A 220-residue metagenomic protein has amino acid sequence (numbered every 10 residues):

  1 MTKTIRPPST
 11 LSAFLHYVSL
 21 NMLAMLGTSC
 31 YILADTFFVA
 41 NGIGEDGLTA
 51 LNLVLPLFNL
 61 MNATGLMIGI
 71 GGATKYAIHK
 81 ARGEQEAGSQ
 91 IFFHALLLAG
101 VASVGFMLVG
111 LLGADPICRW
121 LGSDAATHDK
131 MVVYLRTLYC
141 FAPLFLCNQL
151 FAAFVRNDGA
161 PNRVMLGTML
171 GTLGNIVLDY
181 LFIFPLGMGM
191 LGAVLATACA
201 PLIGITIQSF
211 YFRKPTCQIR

Functional and structural regions predicted by a protein language model:
M1-N21, Y76-P143, P185-R220: Short alpha-helical transmembrane segments in multi-pass integral membrane proteins
L11-C30, A34, L57-T64, C140 (+1 more regions): Residue-level signal for short hydrophobic patches within transmembrane helices of multi-pass membrane transporters
N21, M25, F37, N41 (+6 more regions): Transmembrane alpha-helix boundary and packing residues in multipass membrane permease domains and related
L33, G42-E45, H79-R82, N157-D158 (+1 more regions): Helix-loop interface residues and adjacent transmembrane-helix termini in multi-pass membrane transporters, primarily
V39-N59, A126-K130, M190-L195: Interfacial/gating helices of multi-pass transporter permease domains
L48-L108, F145-V164: Small-residue-rich hydrophobic transmembrane alpha-helices
L60-A63, N175-D179, I205-S209: Hydrophobic transmembrane alpha-helices of multi-pass small-molecule transporters
A99, F154-Y180, L195-A198: Alpha-helical transmembrane segments of multi-pass membrane transporters/permeases
